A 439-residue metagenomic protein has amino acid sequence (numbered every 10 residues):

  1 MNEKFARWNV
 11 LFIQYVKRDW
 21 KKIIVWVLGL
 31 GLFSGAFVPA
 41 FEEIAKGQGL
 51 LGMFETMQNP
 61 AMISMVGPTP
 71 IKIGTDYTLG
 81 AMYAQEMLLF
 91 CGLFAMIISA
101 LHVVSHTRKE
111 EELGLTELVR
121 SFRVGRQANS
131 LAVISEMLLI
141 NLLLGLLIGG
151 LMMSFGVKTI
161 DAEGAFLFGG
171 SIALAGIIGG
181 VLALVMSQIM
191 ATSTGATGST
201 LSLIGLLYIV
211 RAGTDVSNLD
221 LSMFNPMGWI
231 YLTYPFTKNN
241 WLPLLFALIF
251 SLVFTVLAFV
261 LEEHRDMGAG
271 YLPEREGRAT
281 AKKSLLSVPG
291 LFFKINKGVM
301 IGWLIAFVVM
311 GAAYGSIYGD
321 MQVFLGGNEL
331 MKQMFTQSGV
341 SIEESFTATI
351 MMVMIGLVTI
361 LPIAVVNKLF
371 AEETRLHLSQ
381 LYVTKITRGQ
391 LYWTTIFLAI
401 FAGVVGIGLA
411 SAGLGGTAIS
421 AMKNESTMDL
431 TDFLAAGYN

Functional and structural regions predicted by a protein language model:
K4-F5, F41-Y77, A196, S202-L257 (+3 more regions): Terminal transmembrane helical anchor/hairpin motif
N9-L32, S187-S202, P289-F307, Q390 (+1 more regions): Alpha-helical transmembrane segments and their helix-start/interface "positive-inside/aromatic belt" motifs in integral
K21-M65, F90-M96, S199-R211, V299-Q322 (+2 more regions): Hydrophobic alpha-helical transmembrane segments of multi-pass membrane transport/permease proteins
K22, W26-L30, L232-V288, I295-G311: Alpha-helical transmembrane segments of multi-pass membrane transporters/translocases
Y83-R108, S345-L369: Long, hydrophobic alpha-helical segments
A100-F122, I363-Y382: Transmembrane helix boundary and interhelical loop/hinge segments in multi-pass membrane proteins
E117, F122, G268-V288, E329-Q333 (+1 more regions): Juxtamembrane inter-helical linkers in multi-pass membrane proteins
S135-M190, T194, T394-N439: Secretory targeting signals
